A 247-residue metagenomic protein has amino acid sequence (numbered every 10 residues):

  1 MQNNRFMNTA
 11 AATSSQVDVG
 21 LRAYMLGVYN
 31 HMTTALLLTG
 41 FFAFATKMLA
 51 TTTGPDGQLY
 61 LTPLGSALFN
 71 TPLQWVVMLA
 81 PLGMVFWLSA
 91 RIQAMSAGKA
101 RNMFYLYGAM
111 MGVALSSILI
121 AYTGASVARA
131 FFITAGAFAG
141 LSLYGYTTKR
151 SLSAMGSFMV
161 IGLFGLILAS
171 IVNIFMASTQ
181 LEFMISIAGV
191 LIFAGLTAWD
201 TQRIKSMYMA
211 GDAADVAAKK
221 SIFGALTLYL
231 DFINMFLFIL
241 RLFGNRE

Functional and structural regions predicted by a protein language model:
M1-E247: A hydrophobic alpha-helical transmembrane-helix feature that marks the membrane cores and membrane-interface segments
